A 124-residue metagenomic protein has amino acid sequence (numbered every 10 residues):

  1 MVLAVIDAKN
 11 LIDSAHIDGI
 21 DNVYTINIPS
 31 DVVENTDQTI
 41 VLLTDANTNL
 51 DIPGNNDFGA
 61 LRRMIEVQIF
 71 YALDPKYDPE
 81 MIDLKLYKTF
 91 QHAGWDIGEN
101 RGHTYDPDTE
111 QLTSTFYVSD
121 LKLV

Functional and structural regions predicted by a protein language model:
M1-P53, D108: Small/polar-rich, solvent-exposed N-terminal microdomains that initiate assembly or binding
D45-L50, L73, R101-H103: Short, well-ordered turn and helix-capping elements at secondary-structure junctions
N49-D51, P75-Y77, V124: Residue-level signal for secondary-structure boundary sites
G59-L73, E110-K122: Oligomerization/assembly interface segments of phage tail-like spikes and tubes
D74-L84: Short, conserved charged micro-motifs
D83-V124: Acidic-leaning, charged glycine-interspersed low-complexity segments
